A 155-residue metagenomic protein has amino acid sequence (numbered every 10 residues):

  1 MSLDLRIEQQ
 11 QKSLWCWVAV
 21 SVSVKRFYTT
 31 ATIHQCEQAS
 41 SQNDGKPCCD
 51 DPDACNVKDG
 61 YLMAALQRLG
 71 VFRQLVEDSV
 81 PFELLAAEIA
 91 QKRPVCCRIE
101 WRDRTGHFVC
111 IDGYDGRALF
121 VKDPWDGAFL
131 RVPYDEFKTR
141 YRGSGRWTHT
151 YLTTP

Functional and structural regions predicted by a protein language model:
S2-Q11: A short glycine/serine-rich beta->alpha loop
L3-D4, K25, E37-P155: Conserved active-site-adjacent core of cysteine acyl-enzyme catalytic domains
R6, Y28-A31: Long non-globular sequence segments
S13, I33, G45-K46: Disulfide-stabilized extracellular ectodomain repeats and their linkers
V20, V24, Y28: N-terminal carbohydrate-binding/catalytic regions of secreted carbohydrate-active enzymes
A31-T32, F72: Short coil/loop linkers at secondary-structure junctions
